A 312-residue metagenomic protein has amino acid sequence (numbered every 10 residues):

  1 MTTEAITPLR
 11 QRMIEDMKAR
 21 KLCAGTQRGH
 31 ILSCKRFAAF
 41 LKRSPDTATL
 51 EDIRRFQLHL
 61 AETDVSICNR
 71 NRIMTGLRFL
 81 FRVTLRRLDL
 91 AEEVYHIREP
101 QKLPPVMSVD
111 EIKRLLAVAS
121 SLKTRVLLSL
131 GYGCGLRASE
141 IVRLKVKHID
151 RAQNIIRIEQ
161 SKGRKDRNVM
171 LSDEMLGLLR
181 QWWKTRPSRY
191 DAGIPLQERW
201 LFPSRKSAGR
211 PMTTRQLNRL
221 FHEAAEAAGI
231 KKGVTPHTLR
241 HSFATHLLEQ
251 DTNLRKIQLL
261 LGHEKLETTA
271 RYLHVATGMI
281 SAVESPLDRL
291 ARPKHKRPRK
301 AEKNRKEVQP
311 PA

Functional and structural regions predicted by a protein language model:
M1-A312: Conserved catalytic core of the tyrosine transesterase superfamily
